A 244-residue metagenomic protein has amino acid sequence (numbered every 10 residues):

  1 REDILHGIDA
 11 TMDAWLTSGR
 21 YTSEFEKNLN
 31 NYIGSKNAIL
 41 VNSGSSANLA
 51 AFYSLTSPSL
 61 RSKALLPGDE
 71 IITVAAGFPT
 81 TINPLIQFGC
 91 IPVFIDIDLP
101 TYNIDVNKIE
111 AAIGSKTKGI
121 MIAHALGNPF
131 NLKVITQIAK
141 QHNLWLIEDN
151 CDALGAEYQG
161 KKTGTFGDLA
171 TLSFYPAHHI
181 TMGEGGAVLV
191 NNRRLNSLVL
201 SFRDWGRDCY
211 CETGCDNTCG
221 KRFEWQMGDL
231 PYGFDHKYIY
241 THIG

Functional and structural regions predicted by a protein language model:
R1-L16, R20: N-terminal "arm"/small-domain region of PLP-dependent enzymes with the aminotransferase-like
L5, D9, S23-G34, N107-S115 (+3 more regions): Replace "anionic and nucleotidyl ligands
W15, G19-E70, P84-F88, F94-D96 (+1 more regions): Phosphate-binding glycine-rich loop
S57-N150, E157: PLP-dependent aminotransferase-like
A112-G114, K162-G167: Active-site nucleotide-sugar/metal-binding loop of Leloir-type enzymes
A153-Q159, F166-G244: Active-site region of PLP-dependent enzymes
